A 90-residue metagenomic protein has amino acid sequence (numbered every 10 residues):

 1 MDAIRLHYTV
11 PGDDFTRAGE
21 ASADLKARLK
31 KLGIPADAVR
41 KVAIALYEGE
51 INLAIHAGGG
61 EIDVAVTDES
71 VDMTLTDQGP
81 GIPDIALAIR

Functional and structural regions predicted by a protein language model:
M1-I44: Bergerat-fold GHKL ATPase/HATPase_c domain
M1-Y8, D37-A38, E50-R90: Conserved beta-strand-loop-beta-strand hairpin that lines the nucleotide-binding pocket of ATP/GTP-utilizing enzymes
